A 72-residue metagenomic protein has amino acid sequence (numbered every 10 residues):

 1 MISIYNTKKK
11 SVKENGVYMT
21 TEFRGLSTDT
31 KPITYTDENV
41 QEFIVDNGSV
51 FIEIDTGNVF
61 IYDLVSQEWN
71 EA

Functional and structural regions predicted by a protein language model:
M1-V50, I54-D55: Extracellular/surface-exposed low-complexity repeats and stalk/linker segments enriched in Gly/Pro and small polar
D46-A72: Short, surface-exposed terminal/edge motifs of secreted or surface/virion proteins that either
